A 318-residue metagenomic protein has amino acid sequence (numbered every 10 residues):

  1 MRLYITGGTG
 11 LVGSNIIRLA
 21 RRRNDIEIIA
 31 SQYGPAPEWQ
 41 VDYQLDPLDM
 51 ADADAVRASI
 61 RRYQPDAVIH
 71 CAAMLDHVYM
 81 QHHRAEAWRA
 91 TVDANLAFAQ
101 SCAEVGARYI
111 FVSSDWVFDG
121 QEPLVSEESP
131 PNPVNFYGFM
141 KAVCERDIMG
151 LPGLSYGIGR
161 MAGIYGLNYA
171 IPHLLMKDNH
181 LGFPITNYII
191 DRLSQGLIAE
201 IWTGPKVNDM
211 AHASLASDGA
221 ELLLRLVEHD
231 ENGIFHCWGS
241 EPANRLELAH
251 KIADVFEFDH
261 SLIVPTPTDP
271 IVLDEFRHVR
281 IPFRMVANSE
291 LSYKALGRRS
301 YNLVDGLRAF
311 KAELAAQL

Functional and structural regions predicted by a protein language model:
M1-R23: N-terminal Rossmann NAD(P)H-binding glycine-rich loop of SDR-like oxidoreductase domains
T6, I201-M210, F235-P242, A295: Glycine-rich Rossmann NAD(P)(H)-binding loop
P47-T91, S101: NAD(P)H-binding glycine-rich loop region in Rossmannoid oxidoreductase-like domains and their noncatalytic homologs
L96-N132: Conserved Rossmann-fold NAD(P)-dependent oxidoreductase catalytic core, especially the SDR/UDP-sugar
N132-A162: Active-site Tyr-X1-5-Lys
G150-A211, S217-D218: NAD(P)-dependent short-chain dehydrogenase/reductase
A216, N244-H250, T268-D305, Q317-L318: Conserved C-terminal active-site "lid" loop/helix of NAD(P)H-dependent oxidoreductases that clamps the redox cofactor
L222-R277, A315-L318: Mid/C-terminal beta-alpha module of Rossmann-like enzyme folds, strongest in SDR-family dehydrogenases/epimerases
